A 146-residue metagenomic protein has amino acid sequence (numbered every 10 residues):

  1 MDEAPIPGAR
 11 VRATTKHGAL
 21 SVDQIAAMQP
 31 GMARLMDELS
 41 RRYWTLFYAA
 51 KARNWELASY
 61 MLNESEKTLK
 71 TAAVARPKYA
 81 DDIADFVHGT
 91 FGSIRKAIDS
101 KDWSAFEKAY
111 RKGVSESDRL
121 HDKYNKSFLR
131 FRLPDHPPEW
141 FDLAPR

Functional and structural regions predicted by a protein language model:
D2-R146: C-terminal-biased regions
